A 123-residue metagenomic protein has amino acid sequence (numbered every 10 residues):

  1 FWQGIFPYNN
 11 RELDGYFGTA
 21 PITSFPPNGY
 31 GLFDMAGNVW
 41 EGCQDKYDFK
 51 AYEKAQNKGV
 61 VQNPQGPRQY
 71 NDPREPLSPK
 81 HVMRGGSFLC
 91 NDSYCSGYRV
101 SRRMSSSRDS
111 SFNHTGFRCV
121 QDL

Functional and structural regions predicted by a protein language model:
I5-A20, M35-L123: Surface-exposed recognition segments
F25-N28: Short, small/polar residue-rich loop motifs at catalytic or cofactor-binding pockets
